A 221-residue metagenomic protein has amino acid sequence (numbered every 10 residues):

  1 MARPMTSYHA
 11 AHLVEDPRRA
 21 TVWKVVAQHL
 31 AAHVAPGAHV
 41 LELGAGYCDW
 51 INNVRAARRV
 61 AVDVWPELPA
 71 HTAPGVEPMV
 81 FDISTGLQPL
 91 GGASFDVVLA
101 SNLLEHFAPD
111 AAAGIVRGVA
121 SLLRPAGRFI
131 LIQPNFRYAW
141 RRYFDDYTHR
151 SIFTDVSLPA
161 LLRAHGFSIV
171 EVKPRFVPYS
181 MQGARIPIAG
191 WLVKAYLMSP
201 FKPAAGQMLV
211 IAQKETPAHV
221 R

Functional and structural regions predicted by a protein language model:
M1-A93, V97-L99, A111-R117, A205-M208 (+1 more regions): Conserved N-terminal segment of class I S-adenosyl-L-methionine
H12, L131-H149: Short, glycine-/aromatic-enriched active-site segment of Class I SAM-dependent methyltransferases
A35, F107-P109, L123-P125: Helix-to-beta-strand junctions that scaffold the AdoMet/dcAdoMet cofactor pocket in Class I SAM-dependent enzymes
P78, I130, E171-R221: A C-terminal cap/extension of S-adenosyl-L-methionine-dependent methyltransferases that defines the acceptor-substrate
S101-H106: Short catalytic micro-motifs in class I SAM-dependent methyltransferases
A108-A112, R141: Short N-terminal helix/helix-N-cap motif within the alpha/beta-hydrolase-1
A113-R128: A short glycine-rich, Lys/Arg-flanked "PGG" loop and its adjoining helix->strand segment in the class I
R150-G166: Short alpha-helix
